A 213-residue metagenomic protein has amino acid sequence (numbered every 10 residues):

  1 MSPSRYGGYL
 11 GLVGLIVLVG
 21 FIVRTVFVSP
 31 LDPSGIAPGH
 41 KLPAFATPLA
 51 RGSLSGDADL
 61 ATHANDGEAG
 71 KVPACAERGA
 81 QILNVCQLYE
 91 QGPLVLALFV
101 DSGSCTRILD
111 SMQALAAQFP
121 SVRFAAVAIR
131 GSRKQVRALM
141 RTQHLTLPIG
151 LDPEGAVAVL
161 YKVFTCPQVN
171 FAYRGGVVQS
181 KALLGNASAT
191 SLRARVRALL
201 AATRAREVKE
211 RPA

Functional and structural regions predicted by a protein language model:
M1-G67, A205-A213: N-terminal targeting signals for export/organelle localization
S4, A58-L60, C75-Q81, R107 (+2 more regions): Low-complexity, Gly/Pro
A46-L94: A short beta-strand-turn-helix
L49, F99, A116-F119, V196 (+1 more regions): Sec/Tat-exported extracytoplasmic proteins
L54, S104, R133, V178 (+1 more regions): Flexible, glycine-rich phosphate/dinucleotide-binding loops and adjacent beta-alpha linkers at cofactor/substrate
E90-Q143, P153-A158, E207-R211: Structural microenvironment flanking redox-active thiols in thiol-disulfide oxidoreductases
R141-L145, P153-T203: Thiol/disulfide oxidoreductase modules built on the thioredoxin-like
